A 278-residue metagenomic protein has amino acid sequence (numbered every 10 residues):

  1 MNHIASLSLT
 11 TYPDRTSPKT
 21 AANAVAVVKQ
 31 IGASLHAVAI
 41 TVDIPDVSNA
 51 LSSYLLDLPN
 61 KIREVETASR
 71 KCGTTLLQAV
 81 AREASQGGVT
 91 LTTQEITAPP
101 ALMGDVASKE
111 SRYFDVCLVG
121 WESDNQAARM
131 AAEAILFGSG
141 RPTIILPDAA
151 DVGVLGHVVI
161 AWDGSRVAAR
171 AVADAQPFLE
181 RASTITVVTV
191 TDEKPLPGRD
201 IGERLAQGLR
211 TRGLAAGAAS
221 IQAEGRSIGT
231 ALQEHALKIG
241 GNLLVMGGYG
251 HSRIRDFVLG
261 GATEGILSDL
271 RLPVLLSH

Functional and structural regions predicted by a protein language model:
M1, V42, Q78-C117, R212-L244 (+2 more regions): Structural beta-alpha unit
M1-N60, G138, V154-I221, G241: Small/aliphatic-rich secondary-structure junction motif
A21, A26, Q30, D105-D151 (+1 more regions): Gly/Ser-rich helix-loop-strand patches that form or flank binding pockets for ribonucleotide-derived cofactors
L35, T90-T92, T143, I185 (+2 more regions): Hydrophobic anchor at the start of a short beta-strand that flanks the dinucleotide cofactor-binding loop
I40-D43, A98, E122-S123, D148-A150 (+2 more regions): Short, ordered loop/turn segments at secondary-structure junctions
P59-T75: A short acidic, glycine-rich active-site loop that binds or catalyzes chemistry on phosphate/adenosine moieties
T97-A101, S123-N125, S165-R166: Short beta->alpha connector loops
Q176, A206, R210, Q233 (+2 more regions): Generic hydrophobic alpha-helical scaffold/packing signal
